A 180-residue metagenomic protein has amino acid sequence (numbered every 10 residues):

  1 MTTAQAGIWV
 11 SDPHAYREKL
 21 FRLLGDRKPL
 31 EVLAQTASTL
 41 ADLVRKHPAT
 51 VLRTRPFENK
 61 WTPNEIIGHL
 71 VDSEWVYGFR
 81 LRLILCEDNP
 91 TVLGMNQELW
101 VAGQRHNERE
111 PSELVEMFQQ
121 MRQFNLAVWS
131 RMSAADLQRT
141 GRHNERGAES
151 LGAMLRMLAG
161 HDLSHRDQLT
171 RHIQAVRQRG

Functional and structural regions predicted by a protein language model:
M1-E18, L52-W100, L126-S130, L137-G180: Short, contiguous alpha-helical
F21-E31, E87, E108-R109, E113-E116 (+1 more regions): Solvent-exposed interaction patches of small proteins and small membrane subunits
R22-F57: Short, contiguous, helix-prone interaction/anchoring segments in small proteins
L24, K28, A37, P48 (+6 more regions): Generic secondary-structure transition motif, activating predominantly at the C-termini of alpha-helices
G25, V32, E58, T62 (+3 more regions): Alpha-helix N-cap/loop-to-helix boundary motif
R27, A34, K60, W75 (+3 more regions): A generic "functional-site adjacency" signal
E31-R45, L99-Q138: Acidic/histidine-rich alpha-helical segments that form the ligand environment of transition-metal centers
